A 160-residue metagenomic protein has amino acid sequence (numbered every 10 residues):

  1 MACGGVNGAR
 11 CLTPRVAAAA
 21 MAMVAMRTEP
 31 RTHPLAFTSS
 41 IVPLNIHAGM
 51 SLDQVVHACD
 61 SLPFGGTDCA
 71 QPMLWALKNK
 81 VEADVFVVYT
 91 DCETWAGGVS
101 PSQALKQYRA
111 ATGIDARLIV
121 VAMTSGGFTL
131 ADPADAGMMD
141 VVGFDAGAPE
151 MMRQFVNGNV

Functional and structural regions predicted by a protein language model:
M1-V160: Acidic, glycine-rich A-domain
